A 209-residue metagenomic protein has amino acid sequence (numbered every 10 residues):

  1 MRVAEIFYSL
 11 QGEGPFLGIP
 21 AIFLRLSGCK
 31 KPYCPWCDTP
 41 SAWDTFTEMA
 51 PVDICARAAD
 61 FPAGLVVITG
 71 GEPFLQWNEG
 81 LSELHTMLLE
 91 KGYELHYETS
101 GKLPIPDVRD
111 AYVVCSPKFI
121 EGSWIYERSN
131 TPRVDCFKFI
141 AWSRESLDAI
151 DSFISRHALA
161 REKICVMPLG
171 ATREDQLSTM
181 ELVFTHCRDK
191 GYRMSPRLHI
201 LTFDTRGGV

Functional and structural regions predicted by a protein language model:
M1, Y8, K31, P35-A111: Conserved Radical SAM active-site core
M1-P35: N-terminal pre-triad scaffold of radical SAM enzymes
M1-R2, F7-G14, T39, E98 (+3 more regions): Sparse, context-dependent recognition of short Cys/His-centered cofactor- or disulfide-binding micro-motifs
L10-E13, L17, Y33, D44 (+4 more regions): A broad, structure-centric signal for solvent-exposed, well-ordered loop/edge residues that line or flank functional
F23, V67, K138: Short aromatic/hydrophobic contact patches that present stacked aromatics for nucleic-acid/ligand binding
F74-V209: Conserved AdoMet/S-adenosylmethionine-binding subsite of the radical SAM
